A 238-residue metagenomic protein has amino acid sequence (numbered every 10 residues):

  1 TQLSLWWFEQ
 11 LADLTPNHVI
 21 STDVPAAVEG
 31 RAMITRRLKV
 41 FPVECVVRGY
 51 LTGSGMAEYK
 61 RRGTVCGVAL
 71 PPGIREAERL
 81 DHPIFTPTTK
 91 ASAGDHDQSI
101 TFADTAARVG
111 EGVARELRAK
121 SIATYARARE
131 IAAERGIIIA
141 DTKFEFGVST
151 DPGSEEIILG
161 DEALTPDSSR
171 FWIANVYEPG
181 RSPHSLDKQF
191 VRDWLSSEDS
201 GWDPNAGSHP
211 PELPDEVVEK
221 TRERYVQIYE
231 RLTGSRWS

Functional and structural regions predicted by a protein language model:
T1, V19-V24, R129, T142 (+1 more regions): Aromatic-enriched hydrophobic runs in primary sequence
T1-T89, P204-S238: Active-site loop/lid in soluble adenylation, ligation, and acyl-transfer enzymes
R36-L38, E134-T142, G147, R222: Short, active-site-adjacent segments that bind or coordinate small-molecule cofactors and metal centers
V47, I139-A163: Conserved metal-phosphate-binding beta-hairpin within the catalytic cores of diverse ATP-dependent phosphoryl-transfer
R61, P72-V113, D151, E156 (+2 more regions): Anionic ligand-binding catalytic core segments
V109-A140: A long amphipathic alpha-helix within ATP-dependent nucleotide-binding catalytic cores
